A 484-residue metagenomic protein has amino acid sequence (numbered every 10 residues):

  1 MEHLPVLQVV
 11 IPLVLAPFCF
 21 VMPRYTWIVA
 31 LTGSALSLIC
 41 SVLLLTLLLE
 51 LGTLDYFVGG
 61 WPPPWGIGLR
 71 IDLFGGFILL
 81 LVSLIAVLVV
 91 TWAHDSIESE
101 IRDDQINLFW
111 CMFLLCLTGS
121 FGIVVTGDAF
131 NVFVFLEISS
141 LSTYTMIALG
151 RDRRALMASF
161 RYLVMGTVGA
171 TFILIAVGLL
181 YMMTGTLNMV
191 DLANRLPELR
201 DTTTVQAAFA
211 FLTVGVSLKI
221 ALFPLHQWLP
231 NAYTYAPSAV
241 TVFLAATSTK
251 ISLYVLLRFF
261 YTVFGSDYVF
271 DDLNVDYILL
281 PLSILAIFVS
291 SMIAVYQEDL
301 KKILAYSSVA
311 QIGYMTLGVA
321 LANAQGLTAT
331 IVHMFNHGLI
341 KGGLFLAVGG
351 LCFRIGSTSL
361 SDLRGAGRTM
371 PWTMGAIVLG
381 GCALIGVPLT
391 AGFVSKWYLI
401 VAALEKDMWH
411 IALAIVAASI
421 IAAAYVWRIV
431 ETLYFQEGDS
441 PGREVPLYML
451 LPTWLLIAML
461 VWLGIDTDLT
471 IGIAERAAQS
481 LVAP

Functional and structural regions predicted by a protein language model:
E2-L4, F18-C111, V190-N194, E475-L481: Transmembrane helix-loop-helix hairpins at membrane boundaries of multipass inner-membrane proteins
H3-V10, Y25-A35, R70-L80, N107-C111 (+6 more regions): Alpha-helical transmembrane segments of integral membrane proteins
P5-R24, V214-S217, A221: N-terminal signal-anchor/start-transfer transmembrane helix
P17, P224, W228, G342 (+3 more regions): Membrane-spanning helices that line or support transport/gating and their immediate boundary helices in channels
T32-L45, T167-I175, A245-S248, G380 (+1 more regions): Hydrophobic alpha-helical membrane-insertion segments
L88-E98, L117-F130, T143-W397, V401-W427: Hydrophobic transmembrane alpha-helices and their helix-loop junctions in integral membrane proteins
E137: Short phosphate-coordinating micro-motif centered on Lys-Gly-acidic
A236, M370-T373, V426-P484: Cytoplasmic/organellar membrane-interface segments at the starts of transmembrane helices in multi-pass inner-membrane
